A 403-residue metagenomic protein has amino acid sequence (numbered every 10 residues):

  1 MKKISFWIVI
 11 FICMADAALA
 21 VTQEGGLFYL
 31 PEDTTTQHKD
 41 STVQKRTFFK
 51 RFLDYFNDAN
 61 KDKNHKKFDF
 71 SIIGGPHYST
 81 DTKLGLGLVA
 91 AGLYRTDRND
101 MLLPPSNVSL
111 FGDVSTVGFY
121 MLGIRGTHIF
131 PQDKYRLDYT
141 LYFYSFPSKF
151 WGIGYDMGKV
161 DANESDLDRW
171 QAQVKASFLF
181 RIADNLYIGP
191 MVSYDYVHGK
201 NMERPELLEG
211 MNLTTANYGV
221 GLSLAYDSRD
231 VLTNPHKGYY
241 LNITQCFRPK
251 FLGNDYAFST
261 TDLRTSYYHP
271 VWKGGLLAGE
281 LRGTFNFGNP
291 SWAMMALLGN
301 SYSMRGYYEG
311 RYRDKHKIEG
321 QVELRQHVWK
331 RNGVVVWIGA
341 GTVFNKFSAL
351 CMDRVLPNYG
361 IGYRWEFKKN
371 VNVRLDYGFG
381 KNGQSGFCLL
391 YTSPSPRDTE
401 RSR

Functional and structural regions predicted by a protein language model:
Q23-T140, M211-H236, Q326-G333, V343-F347 (+3 more regions): Outer-membrane beta-barrel initiation region
G25-T34, K39-F52, F56-A59, F68 (+4 more regions): Transmembrane beta-strand segments of outer-membrane beta-barrel domains in Gram-negative and organellar OMPs
F70-I72, L86-L88, Y120-I124, W170-A176 (+8 more regions): Hydrophobic, lipid-facing positions within transmembrane beta-strands of outer-membrane proteins
P76, L88-G92, V108-V114, I124 (+10 more regions): Transmembrane beta-barrel strands of outer-membrane/channel proteins
G112-D113, V117, M121-A172, G283-L297 (+1 more regions): Outer-membrane beta-barrel translocator/channel fold
G221, A225, R229-H327: C-terminal outer-membrane beta-barrel translocator/porin domains of Gram-negative envelope proteins and their
N286-R374: Outer membrane beta-barrel transmembrane domains
Y391-D398: Conserved small/polar residues in nucleotide/adenosyl-binding loops
